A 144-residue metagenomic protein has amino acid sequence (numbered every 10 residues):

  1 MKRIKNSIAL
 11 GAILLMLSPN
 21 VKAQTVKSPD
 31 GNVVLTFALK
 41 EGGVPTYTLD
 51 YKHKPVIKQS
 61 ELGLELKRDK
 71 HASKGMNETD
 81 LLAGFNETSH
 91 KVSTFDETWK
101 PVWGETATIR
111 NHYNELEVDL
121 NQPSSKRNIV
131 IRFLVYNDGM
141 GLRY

Functional and structural regions predicted by a protein language model:
M1-T25: Bacterial Sec-dependent N-terminal signal peptides
T25-R143: N-terminal accessory beta-strand-rich subdomains and adjacent acidic, glycine-rich linkers that precede catalytic cores
